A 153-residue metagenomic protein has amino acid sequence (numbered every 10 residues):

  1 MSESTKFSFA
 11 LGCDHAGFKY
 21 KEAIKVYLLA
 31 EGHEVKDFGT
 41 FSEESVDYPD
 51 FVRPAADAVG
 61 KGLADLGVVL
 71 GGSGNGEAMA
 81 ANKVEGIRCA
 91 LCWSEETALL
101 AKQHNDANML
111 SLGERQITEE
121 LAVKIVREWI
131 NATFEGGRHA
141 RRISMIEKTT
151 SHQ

Functional and structural regions predicted by a protein language model:
S4-G12, A16, S94-Q153: C-terminal binding/interaction regions
A10-A30: Glycine-rich phosphate/diphosphate-binding loop of Rossmann-like nucleotide-binding domains
K21, V52, E77, A122-V123 (+1 more regions): A general structural signal for well-ordered alpha-helical segments in protein cores
E31, V84-E85, N105: Short, structured coil segments at secondary-structure junctions
E34-S45: A short beta-strand-loop structural module common to alpha/beta enzyme folds
F51-L91: Helix-adjacent hinge/juxtasegments
